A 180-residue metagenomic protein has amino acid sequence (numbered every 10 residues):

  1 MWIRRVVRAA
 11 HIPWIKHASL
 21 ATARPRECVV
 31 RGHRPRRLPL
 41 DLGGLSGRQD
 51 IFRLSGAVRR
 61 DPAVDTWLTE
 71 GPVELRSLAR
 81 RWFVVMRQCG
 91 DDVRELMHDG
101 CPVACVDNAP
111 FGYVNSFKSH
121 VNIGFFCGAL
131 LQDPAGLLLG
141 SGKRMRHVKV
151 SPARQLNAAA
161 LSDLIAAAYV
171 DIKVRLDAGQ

Functional and structural regions predicted by a protein language model:
R8-A9, I123: Short, low-complexity intrinsically disordered segments enriched in small and basic residues
I12, L20-P25: Repetitive helical segments and hydrophobic/amphipathic motifs
A18, V30-Q180: Charge-dense, helix-prone N-terminal extensions
